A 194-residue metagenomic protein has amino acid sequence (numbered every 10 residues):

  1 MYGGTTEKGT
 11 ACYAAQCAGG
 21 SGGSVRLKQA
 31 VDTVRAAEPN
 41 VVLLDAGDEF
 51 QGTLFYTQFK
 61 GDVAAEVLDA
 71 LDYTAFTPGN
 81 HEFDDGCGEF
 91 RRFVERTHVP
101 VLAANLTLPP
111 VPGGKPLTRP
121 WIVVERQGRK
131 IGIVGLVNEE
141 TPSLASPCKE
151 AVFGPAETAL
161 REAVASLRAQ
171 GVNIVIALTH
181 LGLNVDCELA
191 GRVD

Functional and structural regions predicted by a protein language model:
M1-D194: Acidic, metal/ion-coordinating pockets
